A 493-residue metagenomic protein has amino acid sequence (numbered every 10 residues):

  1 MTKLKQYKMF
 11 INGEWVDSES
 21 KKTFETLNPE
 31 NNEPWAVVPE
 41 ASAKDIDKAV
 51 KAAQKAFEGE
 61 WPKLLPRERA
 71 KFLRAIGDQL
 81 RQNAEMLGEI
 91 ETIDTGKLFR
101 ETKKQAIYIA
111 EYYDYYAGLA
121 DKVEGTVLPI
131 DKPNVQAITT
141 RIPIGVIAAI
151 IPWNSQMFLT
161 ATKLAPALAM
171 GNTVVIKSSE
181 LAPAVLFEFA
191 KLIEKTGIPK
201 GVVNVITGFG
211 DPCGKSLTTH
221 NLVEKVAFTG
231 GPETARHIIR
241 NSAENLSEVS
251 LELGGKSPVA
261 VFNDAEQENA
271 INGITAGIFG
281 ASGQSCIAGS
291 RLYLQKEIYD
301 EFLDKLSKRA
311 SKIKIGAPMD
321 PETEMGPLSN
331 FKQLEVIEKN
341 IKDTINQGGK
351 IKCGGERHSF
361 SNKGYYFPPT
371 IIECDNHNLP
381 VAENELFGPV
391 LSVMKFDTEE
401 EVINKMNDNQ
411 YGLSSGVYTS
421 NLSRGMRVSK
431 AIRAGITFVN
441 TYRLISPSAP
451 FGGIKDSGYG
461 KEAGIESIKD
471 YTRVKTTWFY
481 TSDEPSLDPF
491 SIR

Functional and structural regions predicted by a protein language model:
M1-E30: Hydrophobic face of amphipathic alpha-helices that form TPR/SEL1-like repeat modules and related alpha-solenoid
E25, P39, P62-K63, T95 (+4 more regions): A structural signal for short, well-ordered beta-strand elements
N32, R69, E91, Y113 (+9 more regions): Residue-level signal for inorganic ion chemistry
E33-V123: Glycine-rich loop-to-alpha-helix module at the N-terminal edge of alpha/beta enzyme cores
E33-V37, V223, A260, I341 (+3 more regions): Conserved C-terminal structural/oligomerization subdomain of aldehyde/semialdehyde dehydrogenase
F57, W61, G77-A84, G88 (+19 more regions): Structural signal for hydrophobic packing residues in well-ordered secondary-structure cores of soluble enzyme domains
G125-N269, F396: Rossmann-like NAD(P) dinucleotide-binding subdomain of oxidoreductase/dehydrogenase enzymes
E233-N376, V439, S486-D488, I492-R493: ALDH superfamily catalytic-core signature
